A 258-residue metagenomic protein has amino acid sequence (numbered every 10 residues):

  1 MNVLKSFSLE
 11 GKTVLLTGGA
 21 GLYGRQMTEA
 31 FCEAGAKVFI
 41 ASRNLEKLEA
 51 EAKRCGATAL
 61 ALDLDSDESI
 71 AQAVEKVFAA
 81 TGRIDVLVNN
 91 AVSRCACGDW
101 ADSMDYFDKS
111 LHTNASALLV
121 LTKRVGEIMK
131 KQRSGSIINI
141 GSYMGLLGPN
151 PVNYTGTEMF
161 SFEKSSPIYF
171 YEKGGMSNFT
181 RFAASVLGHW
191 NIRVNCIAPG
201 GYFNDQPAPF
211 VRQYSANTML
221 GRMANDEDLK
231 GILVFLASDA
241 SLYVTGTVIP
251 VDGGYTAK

Functional and structural regions predicted by a protein language model:
N2-K5, G156, V234, T245-K258: Short C-terminal tail/terminal secondary-structure segment of NAD(P)H-dependent dehydrogenase/reductase domains
T13, A20-G21: Conserved glycine-rich cofactor-binding loop
Q72-A79, C97-G98, D105-H112: Active-site Tyr-X3-Lys motif and surrounding loop/helix of classical short-chain dehydrogenase/reductase
N90-A96, G253-G254: Conserved NAD(P)H cofactor-binding loop of Rossmann-fold oxidoreductase domains
S93, S103-V120, S134, I138 (+5 more regions): Catalytic Tyr-X3-Lys loop
S93-D108, K131, G148-K164, Q206-R212: Conserved mid-core segment of classical short-chain dehydrogenase/reductases
I138-G188: Catalytic loop of short-chain dehydrogenase/reductase
G188, R193, V244-G246: Short, small/polar-rich loop/turn modules that mediate ligand/substrate recognition or access, typified
